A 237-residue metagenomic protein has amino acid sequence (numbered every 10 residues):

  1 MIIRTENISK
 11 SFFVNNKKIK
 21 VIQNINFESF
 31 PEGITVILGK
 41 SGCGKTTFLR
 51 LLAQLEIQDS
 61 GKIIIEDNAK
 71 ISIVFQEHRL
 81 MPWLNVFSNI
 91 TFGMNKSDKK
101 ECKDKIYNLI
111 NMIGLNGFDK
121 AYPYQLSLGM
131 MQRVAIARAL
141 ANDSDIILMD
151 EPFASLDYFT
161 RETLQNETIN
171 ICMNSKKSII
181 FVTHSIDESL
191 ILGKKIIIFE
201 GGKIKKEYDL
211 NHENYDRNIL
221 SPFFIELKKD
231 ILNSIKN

Functional and structural regions predicted by a protein language model:
F13-N15, S88-K103, M112-I113: ABC-type ATPase nucleotide-binding domains, specifically the catalytic core motifs of the NBD
L38-K40: The feature captures the beta-strand-to-loop junction immediately N-terminal to the Walker
A53: Helix-to-loop junction immediately C-terminal to a conserved catalytic motif
K70, K100-F118, N170: Conserved ABC ATPase "signature" region
Y122-L126, M130: Conserved ABC ATPase signature
I136: Hydrophobic anchor residue at the start of the ABC signature
A141-D145: A short, proline-enriched helix->beta-strand linker immediately N-terminal to the Walker B motif in ABC-type P-loop
